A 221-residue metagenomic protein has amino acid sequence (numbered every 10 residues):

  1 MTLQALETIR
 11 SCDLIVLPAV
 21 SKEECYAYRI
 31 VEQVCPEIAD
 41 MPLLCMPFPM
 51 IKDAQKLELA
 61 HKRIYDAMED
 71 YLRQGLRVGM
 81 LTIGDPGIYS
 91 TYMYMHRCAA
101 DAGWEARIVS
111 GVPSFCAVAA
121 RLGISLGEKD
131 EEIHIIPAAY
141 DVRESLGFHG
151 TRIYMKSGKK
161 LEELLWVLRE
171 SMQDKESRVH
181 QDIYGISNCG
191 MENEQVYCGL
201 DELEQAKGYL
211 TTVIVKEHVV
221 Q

Functional and structural regions predicted by a protein language model:
L3-W104, L203, L210-T212, K216-Q221: Class I S-adenosyl-L-methionine
K22-E24, I51, P113-C116, M191-N193: Short gly/pro/ser/thr-enriched loop/turn and capping motifs at secondary-structure boundaries
L43-C45, A106, I135, I183-G185: Conserved beta-strand scaffold positions in the cores of enzyme catalytic domains, especially in NTP/NDP-utilizing
P47, L81-I83, I136, Y154-K156 (+1 more regions): Short beta-strand segments
F48-A54, D141-R143, M191-N193: A short acidic, often aromatic-flanked loop/helix-cap motif at beta-alpha or helix-coil junctions that lines enzyme
K56-Y65, R121-I124, G147-T151, V196-L203: Short, surface-exposed amphipathic charged segments that create phosphate/polyanion-binding patches used for binding
G87-F148, E204, H218: Class I SAM-dependent methyltransferase SAM-binding "motif I" and its flanking Rossmann-like core
G147-Q221: A contiguous loop/helix-start segment that scaffolds small-molecule binding in enzyme catalytic cores
